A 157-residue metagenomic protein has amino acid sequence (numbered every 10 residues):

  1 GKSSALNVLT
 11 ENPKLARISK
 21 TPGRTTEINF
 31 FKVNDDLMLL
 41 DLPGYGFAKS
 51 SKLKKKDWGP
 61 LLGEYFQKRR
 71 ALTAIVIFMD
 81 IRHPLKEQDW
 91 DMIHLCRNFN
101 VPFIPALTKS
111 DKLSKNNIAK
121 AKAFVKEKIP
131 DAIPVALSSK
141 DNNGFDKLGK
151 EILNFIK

Functional and structural regions predicted by a protein language model:
G1-L53, K157: Conserved G1/Walker A P-loop phosphate-binding module
R24, L37, G44-F47, R82-P84 (+2 more regions): Conserved nucleotide-binding/hydrolysis micro-motifs of P-loop NTPases
T25, K55-G59, N142-F145: Amphipathic alpha-helical transducer elements in NTP-driven molecular machines
A48-L53, P84-W90, S114-K122: Conserved ATPase-coupling elements of RecA-like P-loop NTPase cores
K54-R82, H94-A106: Inter-motif core of Ras-like GTPase G domains
N100, P105, S110-K112, N116-I118: A glycine- and Lys/Arg-enriched "phosphate-lid" helix/loop adjacent to the NTP-binding pocket of small-molecule kinases
K112-K157: Canonical P-loop GTPase G-domain recognition
